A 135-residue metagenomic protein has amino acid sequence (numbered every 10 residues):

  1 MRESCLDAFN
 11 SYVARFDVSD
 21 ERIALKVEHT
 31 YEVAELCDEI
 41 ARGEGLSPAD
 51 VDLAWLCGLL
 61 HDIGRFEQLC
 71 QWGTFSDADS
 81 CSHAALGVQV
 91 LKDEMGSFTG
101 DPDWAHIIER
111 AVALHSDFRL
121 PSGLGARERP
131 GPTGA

Functional and structural regions predicted by a protein language model:
M1-E3: Acidic, low-complexity proline/glycine-rich segments
L6, N10, A34, D38 (+2 more regions): An amphipathic alpha-helix signature
L6-E32, G64-D77: Active-site flanking loop/helix segments enriched in acidic
D7-A14, R42-E44, A49, H106: Polar/charged alpha-helical tracts
D20-D50: An N-terminal domain-cap segment
L46, D50-A135: Divalent metal-dependent catalytic cores for phosphoryl transfer on phosphate-bearing substrates
